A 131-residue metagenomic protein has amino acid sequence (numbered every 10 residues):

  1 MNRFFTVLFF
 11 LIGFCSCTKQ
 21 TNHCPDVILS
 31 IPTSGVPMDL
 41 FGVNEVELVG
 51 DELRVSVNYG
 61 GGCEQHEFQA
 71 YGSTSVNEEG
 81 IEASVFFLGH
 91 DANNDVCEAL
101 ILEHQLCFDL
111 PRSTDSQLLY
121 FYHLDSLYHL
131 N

Functional and structural regions predicted by a protein language model:
M1-C17: Sec-dependent bacterial lipoprotein signal peptides
S16-G60, E64-N131: Domain-level signature for proteins that mediate thiol-based redox and metal-cofactor handling
